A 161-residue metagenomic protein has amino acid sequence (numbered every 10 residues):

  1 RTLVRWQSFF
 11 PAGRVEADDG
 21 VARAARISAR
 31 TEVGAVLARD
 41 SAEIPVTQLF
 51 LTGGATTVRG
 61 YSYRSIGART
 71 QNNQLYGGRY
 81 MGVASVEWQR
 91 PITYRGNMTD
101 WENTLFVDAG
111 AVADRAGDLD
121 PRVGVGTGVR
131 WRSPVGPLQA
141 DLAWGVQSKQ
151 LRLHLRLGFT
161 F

Functional and structural regions predicted by a protein language model:
R1-F106, A113-R115, L153-F159: C-terminal outer-membrane beta-barrel translocator/porin domains of Gram-negative envelope proteins and their
R26, P137-Q139: Membrane-spanning beta-strand positions in outer-membrane beta-barrel proteins
T56, V135-P137: Coil-to-beta-strand transition motifs
R69-Q71, G124, A140: Short structured motifs
D118-R130: A short alpha/beta connector and helix-capping loop motif
T127-S133, Q150-F161: Outer-membrane beta-barrel "beta-signal"
A143-S148: A short, acidic, flexible beta-alpha connecting loop/helix-capping segment that sits on the rim of active
